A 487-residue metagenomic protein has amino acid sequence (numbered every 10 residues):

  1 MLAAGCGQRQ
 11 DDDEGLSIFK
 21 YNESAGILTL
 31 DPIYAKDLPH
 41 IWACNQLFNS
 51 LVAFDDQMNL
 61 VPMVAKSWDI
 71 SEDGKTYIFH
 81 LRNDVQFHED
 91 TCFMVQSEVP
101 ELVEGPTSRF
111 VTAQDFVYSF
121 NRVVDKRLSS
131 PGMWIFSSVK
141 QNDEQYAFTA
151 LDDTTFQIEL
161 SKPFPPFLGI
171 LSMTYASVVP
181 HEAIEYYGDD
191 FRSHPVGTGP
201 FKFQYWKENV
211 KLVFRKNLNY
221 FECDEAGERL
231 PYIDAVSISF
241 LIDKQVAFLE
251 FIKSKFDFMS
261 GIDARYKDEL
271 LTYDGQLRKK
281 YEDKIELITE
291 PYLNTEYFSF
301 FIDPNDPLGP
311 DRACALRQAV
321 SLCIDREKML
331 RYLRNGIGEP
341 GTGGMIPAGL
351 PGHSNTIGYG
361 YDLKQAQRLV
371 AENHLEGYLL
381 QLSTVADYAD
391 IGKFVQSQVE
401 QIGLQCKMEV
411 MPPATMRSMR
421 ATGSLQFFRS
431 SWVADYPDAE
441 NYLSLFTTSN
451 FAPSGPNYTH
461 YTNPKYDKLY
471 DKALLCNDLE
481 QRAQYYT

Functional and structural regions predicted by a protein language model:
G7-Q8, A315-Q318, L322, L330 (+3 more regions): Extracytoplasmic/peripheral linker and loop segments enriched in polar/acidic and small residues with frequent Thr/Pro
N22-E72, V196: N-terminal lobe/hinge region of extracytoplasmic solute-binding protein
A25-I41, V64, T91-M94, V99-E104 (+4 more regions): A structural "hinge/loop" feature
K66-S129, Q157, A247-E250, P310: Aromatic- and charge-enriched surface segment that lines or borders ligand/interaction sites
H88, E159-S177, R192-V246, L271-T295 (+1 more regions): Aromatic-rich, solvent-exposed beta-strand/loop patch
R109-H181, K207: Surface-exposed binding/hinge segments that line and control ligand-binding clefts or catalytic entry sites
F201, P307-L308, E339-E372, T384 (+1 more regions): Structural transition elements
L308-G349, I391: Periplasmic-binding protein-like
